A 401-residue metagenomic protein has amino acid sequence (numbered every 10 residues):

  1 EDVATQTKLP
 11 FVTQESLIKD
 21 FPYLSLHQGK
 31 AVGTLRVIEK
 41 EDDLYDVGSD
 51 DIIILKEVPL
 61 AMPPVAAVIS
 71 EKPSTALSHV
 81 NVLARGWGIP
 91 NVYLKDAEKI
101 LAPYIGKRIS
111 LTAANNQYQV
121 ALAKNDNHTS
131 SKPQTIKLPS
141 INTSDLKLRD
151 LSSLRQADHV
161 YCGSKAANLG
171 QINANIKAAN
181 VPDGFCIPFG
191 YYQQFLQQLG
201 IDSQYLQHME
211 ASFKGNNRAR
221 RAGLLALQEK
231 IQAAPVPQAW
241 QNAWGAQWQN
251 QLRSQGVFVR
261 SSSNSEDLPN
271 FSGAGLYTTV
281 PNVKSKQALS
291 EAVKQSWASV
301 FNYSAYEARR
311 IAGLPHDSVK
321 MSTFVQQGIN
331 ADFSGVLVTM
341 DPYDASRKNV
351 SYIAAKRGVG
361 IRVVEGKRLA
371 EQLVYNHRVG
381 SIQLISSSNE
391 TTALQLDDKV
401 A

Functional and structural regions predicted by a protein language model:
E1-A61: Protease-associated
K30-V32, K95-F324, F333: N-terminal beta-alpha lobe that positions the nucleotide/phosphoryl donor in ATP/NTP-coupled carboxylate activation
I53, V68-E71, I89-K95, V181 (+1 more regions): Short hydrophobic alpha-helical runs that function as membrane-insertion/retention elements
P59, K72, S263, Q327-I329 (+2 more regions): Short, flexible loop/turn elements at secondary-structure junctions
V65-L83, N91: A donor-sugar binding/catalytic signature common to diverse glycosyltransferases and related nucleotide-sugar
L77-S78, R85, E98-A102, P188-F189 (+1 more regions): Short gly/pro/ser/thr-enriched loop/turn and capping motifs at secondary-structure boundaries
V82-I89, N173-N175, Y343-D344: Alpha-helix C-terminal capping segments
A354-A401: Conserved catalytic alpha/beta cores of large enzymes that bind or transform nucleotide phosphates and polynucleotides
